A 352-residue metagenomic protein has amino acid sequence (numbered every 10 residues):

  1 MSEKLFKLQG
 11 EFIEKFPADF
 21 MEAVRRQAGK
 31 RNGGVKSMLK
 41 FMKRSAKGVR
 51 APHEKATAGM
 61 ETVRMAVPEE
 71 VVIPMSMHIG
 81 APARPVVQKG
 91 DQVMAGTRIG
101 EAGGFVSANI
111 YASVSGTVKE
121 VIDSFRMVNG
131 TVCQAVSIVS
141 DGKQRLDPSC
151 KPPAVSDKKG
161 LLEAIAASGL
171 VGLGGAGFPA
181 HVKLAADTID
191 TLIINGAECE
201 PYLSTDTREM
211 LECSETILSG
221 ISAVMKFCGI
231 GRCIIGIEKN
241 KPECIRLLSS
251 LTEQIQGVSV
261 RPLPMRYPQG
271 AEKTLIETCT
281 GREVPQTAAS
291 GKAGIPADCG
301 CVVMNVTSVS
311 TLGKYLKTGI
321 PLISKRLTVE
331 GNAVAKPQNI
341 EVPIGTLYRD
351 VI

Functional and structural regions predicted by a protein language model:
V24, G231-I352: Hydrophobic alpha-helical positions that pack around
G34-V86, S137: N-terminal, Lys/Arg-enriched amphipathic/low-complexity engagement segments that precede the first folded domain
A83-Q92, G96: Short histidine-centered loop motifs in beta-beta connectors
V93-S107, I122, C133-V139: Short hydrophobic beta/alpha edge segments that flank linear recognition/processing sites
G116-V118: Conserved hydrophobic positions within beta-strands
E120, F125-F178, A186-D187, P242: Acidic low-complexity segments
G172, L192-D206, A333: Gly-rich Lys/Arg/Thr-decorated short loops/hinges at beta-loop-alpha junctions or inter-strand turns that position
L211-F227: Histidine-anchored nucleotide/phosphate-binding helix
